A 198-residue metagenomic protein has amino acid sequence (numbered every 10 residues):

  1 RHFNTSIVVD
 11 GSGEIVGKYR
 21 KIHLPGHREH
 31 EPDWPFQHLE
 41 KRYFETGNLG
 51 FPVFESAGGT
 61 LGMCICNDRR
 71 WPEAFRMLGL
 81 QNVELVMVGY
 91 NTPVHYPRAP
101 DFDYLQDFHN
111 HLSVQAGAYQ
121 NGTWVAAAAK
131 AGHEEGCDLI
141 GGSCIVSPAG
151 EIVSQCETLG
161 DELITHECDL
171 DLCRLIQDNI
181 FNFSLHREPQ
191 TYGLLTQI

Functional and structural regions predicted by a protein language model:
R1-R98, F102-L112, D178-N182: Active-site catalytic loop in hydrolytic enzyme cores
L80-Q81, Y119-N121: Alpha-helix C-terminal capping segments
A116-G117, T123-I198: C-terminal beta-strand edge segments of enzyme domains
